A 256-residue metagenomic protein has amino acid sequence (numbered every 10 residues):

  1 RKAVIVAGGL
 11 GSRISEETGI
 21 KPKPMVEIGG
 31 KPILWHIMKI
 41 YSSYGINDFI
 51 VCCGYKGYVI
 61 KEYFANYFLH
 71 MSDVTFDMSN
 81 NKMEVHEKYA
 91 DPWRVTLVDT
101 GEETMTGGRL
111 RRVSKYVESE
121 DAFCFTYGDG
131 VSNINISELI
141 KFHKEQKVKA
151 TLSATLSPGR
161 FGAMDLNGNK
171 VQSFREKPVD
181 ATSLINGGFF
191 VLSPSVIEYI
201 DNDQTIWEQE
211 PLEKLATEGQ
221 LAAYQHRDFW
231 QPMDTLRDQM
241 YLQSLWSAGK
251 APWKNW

Functional and structural regions predicted by a protein language model:
R1-N66, L97: N-terminal glycine-rich phosphate-binding loop and ensuing alpha1 helix
A3-I5, V51, F125, A150-S153 (+1 more regions): Structural beta-sheet core signal
H36, R109-R112, P211: Well-ordered alpha-helical segments embedded in enzymatic catalytic cores
V59-G168: Conserved beta-loop-beta/alpha segment of the NTase-like Rossmann-fold superfamily that binds/positions NTPs
D121-T126, V131-S132, I136-K144, L156-G159 (+1 more regions): Catalytic-core segments of class I nucleotidyltransferases/pyrophosphorylases that form NMP-activated intermediates
